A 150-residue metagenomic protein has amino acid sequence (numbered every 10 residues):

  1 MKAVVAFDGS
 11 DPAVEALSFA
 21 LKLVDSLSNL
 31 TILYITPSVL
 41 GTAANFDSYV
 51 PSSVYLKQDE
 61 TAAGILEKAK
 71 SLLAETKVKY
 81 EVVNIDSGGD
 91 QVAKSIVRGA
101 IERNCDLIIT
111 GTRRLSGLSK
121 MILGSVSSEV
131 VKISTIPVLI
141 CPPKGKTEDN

Functional and structural regions predicted by a protein language model:
K2-P51, D59, A74: Small/aliphatic-rich secondary-structure junction motif
A16-L17, T42-N45, A93-S95, K120-M121 (+1 more regions): Short, well-ordered secondary-structure micro-motifs
T31-L33, E81-I85, L139: General small-molecule cofactor/ligand-binding pocket signal
I35-P37, I85-S87, P143: Active-site loop/turn elements of alpha/beta-hydrolase fold enzymes, especially the short glycine-/histidine-rich
D59-K70: Short, surface-exposed alpha-helical segments at coil->helix boundaries
S71-I108, D149-N150: Structural beta-alpha unit
I101-N150: Gly/Ser-rich helix-loop-strand patches that form or flank binding pockets for ribonucleotide-derived cofactors
